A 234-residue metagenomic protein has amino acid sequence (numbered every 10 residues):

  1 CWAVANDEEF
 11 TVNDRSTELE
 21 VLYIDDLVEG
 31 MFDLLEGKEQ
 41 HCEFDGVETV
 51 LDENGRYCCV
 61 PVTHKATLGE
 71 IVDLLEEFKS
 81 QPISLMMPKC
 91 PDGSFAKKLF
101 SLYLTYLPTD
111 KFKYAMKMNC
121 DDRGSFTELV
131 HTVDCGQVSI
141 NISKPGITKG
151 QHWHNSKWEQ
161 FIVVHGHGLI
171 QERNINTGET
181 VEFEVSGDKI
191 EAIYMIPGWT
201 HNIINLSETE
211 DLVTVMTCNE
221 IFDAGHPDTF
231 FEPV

Functional and structural regions predicted by a protein language model:
C1-G37, I71: NAD(P)-dependent short-chain dehydrogenase/reductase
D26-V28, D33-M118: Mid/C-terminal beta-alpha module of Rossmann-like enzyme folds, strongest in SDR-family dehydrogenases/epimerases
C58, S156-I175: Glycine- and acidic-residue-biased ligand/ion/polar-headgroup-sensing regions
F112-Q151: A short glycine-rich, His/Asp/Glu-containing loop-to-beta-strand
C135, I147-Q160, G187-K189: A short beta-loop-beta micro-motif enriched in histidine and acidic residues
G150-H152, I170-E172, A192-M195, H201-E208: Short beta-strand His + acidic residue motifs that chelate non-heme Fe in jelly-roll/DSBH and cupin folds
N174-W199: Short acidic-glycine-tyrosine-enriched beta hairpin
T177-E179, I204-V234: Double-stranded beta-helix
